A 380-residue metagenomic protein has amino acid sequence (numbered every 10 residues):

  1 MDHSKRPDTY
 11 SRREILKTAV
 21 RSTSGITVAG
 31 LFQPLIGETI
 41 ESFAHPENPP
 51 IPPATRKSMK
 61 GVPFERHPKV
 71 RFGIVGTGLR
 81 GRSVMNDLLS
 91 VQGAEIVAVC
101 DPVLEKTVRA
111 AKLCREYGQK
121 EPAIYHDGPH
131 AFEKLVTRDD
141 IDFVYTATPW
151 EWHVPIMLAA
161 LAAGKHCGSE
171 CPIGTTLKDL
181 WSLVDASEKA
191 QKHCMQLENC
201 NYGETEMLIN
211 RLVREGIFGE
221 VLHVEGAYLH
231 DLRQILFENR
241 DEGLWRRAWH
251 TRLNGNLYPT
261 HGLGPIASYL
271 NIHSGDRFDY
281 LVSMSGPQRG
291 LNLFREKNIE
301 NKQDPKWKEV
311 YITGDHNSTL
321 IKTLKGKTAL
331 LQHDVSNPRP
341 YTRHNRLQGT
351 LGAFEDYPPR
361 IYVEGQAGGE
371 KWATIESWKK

Functional and structural regions predicted by a protein language model:
D2-K165, S169, K178-H193: N-terminal glycine-/serine-/threonine-rich beta1-alpha1-beta2 phosphate-ribose binding loop of Rossmann-like
S42-S58, G290-P305, A373-K380: Charged, glycine/proline-rich intrinsically disordered loops and linkers
G76, K189-M195, C200-Y311, H344-N345 (+1 more regions): Predominantly a Rossmann-like dinucleotide-binding segment in NAD(P)-dependent oxidoreductases
W150, I173-G174, L229-L232: Short glycine-enriched loops at secondary-structure junctions
H153, H166, H230, H261 (+1 more regions): Histidine-centered active-site/metal-ligand motif
E170-P172, E198: Short beta->alpha connector loops at strand-helix junctions that form conserved, small/polar/Pro-enriched
G174-K178, E204: Conserved PLP phosphate-binding loop immediately N-terminal to the Schiff-base lysine helix in PLP-dependent enzymes
K306-N317, L324-K380: NAD(P)-dinucleotide binding in Rossmann-like oxidoreductases
